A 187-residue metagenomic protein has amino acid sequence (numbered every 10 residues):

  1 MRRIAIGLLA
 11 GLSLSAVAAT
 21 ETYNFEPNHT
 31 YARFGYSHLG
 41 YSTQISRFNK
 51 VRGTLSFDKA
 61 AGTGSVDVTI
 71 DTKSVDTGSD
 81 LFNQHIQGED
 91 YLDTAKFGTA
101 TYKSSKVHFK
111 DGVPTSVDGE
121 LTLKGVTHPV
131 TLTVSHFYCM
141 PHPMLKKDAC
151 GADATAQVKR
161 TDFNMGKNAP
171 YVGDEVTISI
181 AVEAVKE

Functional and structural regions predicted by a protein language model:
M1-I4: Positively charged n-region of N-terminal signal peptides that target proteins for export
G7-S15: Bacterial N-terminal signal peptides
A18-E187: Low-complexity, acidic/polar, glycine-enriched regions of mature
